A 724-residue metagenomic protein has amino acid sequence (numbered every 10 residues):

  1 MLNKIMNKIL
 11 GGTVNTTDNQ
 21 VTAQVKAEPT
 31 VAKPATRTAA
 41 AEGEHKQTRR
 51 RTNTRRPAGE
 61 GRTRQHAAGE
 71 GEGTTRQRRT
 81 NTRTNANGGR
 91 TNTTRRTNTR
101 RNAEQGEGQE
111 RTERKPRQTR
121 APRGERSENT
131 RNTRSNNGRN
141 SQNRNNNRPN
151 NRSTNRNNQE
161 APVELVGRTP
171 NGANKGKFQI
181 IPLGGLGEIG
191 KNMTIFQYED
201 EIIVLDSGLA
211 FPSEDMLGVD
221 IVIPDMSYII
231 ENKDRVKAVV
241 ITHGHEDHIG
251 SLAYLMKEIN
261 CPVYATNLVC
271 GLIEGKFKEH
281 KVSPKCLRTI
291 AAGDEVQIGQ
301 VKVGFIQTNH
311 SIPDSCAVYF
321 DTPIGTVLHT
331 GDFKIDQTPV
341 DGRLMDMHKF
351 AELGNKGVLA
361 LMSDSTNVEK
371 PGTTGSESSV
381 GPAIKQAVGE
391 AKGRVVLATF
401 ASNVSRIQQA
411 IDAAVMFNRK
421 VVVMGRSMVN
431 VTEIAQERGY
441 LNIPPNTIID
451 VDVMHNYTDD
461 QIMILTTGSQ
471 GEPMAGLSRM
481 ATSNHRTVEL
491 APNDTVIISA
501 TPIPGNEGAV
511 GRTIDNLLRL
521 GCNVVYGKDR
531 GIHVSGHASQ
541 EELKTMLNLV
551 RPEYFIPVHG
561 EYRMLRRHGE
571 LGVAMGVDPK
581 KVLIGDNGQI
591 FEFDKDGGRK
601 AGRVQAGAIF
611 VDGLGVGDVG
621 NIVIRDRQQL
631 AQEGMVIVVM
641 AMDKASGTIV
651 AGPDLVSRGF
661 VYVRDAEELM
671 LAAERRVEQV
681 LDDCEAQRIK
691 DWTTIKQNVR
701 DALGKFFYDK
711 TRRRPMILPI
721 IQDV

Functional and structural regions predicted by a protein language model:
L2-G172: Intrinsically disordered, low-complexity RNA-associated tracts
R156-V240, H245-N456, A475-E489, G508-V510: His/Asp/Glu-rich metal-coordinating catalytic cores of metallo-dependent phosphodiesterases/hydrolases acting on
A210-L217, R235, Y526-D529, V582 (+4 more regions): A glycine- and charged-residue-rich anion-binding loop/surface
F277, G572, F707: Conserved hydrophobic residues forming the short capping helix/wall of the S-adenosyl-L-methionine
A291, D586, R713-I717: Short Gly/Ser/Thr- and Asp/Glu-enriched loop/turn motifs at secondary-structure junctions
E369-S499, I503-K528, I532-P552, I556-M670 (+3 more regions): Hard-cation-handling environments
R688-V724: C-terminal tails and terminal domains of large nucleic-acid-associated and other macromolecular-machine proteins
